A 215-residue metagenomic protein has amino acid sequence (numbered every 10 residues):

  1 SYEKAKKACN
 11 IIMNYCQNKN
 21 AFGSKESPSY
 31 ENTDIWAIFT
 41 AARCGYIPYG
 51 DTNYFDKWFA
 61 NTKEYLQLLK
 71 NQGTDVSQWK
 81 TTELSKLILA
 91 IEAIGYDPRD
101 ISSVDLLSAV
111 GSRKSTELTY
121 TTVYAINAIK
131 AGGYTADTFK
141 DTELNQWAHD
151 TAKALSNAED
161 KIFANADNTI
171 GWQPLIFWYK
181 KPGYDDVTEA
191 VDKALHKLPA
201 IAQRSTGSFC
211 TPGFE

Functional and structural regions predicted by a protein language model:
S1-E215: Preference for long, amphipathic alpha-helical scaffolds in soluble/luminal domains and all-alpha bundles
